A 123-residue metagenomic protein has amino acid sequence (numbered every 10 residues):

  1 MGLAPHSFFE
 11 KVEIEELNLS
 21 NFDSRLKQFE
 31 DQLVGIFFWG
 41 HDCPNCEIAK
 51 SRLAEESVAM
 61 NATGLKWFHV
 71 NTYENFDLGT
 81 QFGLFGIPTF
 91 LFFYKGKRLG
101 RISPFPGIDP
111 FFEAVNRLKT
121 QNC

Functional and structural regions predicted by a protein language model:
M1-Q32, P110, A114-C123: N-terminal leader/targeting and pre-domain segments
E15-L17, F38, S57, A62-D77: Thiol-based oxidoreductase modules, predominantly thioredoxin-like and allied folds used for disulfide exchange
F29-H41: Short active-site neighborhood of thiol/selenol oxidoreductases, capturing the structured segment around
P44: Cys/His/Pro-rich metal-binding microdomains
E47-N61: Typically the conserved alpha-helix immediately C-terminal to a functionally engaged Cys/Sec in thioredoxin-like
Q81-F85: A short glycine-leucine-enriched loop at secondary-structure breakpoints that most characteristically corresponds
G86, L91-C123: Non-catalytic, surface beta->alpha helical segment in thiol-disulfide oxidoreductase systems
